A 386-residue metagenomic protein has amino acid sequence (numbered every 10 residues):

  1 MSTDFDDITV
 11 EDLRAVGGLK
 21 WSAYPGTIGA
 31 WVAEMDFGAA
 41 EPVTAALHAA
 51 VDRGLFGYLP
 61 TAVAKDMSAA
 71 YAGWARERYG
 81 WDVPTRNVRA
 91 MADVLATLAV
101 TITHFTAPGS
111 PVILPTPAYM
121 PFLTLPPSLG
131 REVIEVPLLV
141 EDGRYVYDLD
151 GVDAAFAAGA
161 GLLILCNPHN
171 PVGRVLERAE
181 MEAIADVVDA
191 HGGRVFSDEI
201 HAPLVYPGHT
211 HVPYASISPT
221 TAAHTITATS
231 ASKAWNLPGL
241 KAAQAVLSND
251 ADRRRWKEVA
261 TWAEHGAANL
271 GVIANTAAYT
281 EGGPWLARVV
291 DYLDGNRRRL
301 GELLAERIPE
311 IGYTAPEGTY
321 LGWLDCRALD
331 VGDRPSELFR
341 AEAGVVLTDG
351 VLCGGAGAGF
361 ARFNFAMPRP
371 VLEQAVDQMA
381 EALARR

Functional and structural regions predicted by a protein language model:
S2-D93, V100, T280-E281, R386: N-terminal small-domain helix-loop-helix segment of the aminotransferase-like
F56-D186, P203-L204, H211-S216, T220 (+1 more regions): Conserved core of the PLP fold type I
G73, R334, L338-L347, C353-R386: PLP-dependent enzyme catalytic core of the Aspartate aminotransferase-like
L129, A190-H191, T221, A343: Helix C-cap/helix->beta junction micro-motif
P219, A223-D294, L383: Conserved core segment of the aminotransferase class I/II
T276, L293-G301, Y313-C326: Conserved glycine-rich beta-strand-loop-beta hairpin in the small C-terminal domain of fold type I
